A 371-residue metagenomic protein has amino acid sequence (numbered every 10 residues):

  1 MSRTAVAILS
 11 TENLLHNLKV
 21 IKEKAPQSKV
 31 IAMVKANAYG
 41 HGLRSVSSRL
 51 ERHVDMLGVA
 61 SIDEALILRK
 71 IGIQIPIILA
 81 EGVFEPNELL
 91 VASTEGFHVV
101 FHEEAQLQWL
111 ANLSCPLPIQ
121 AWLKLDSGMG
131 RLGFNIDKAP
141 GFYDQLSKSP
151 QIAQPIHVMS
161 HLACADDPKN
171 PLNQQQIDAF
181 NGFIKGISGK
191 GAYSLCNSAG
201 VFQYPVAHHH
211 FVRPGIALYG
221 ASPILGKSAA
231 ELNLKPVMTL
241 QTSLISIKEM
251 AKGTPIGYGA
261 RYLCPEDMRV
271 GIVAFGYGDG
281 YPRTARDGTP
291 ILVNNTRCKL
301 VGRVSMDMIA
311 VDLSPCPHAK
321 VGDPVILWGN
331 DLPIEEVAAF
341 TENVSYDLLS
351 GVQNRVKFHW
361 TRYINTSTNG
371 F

Functional and structural regions predicted by a protein language model:
S2-T11, L15, E64, V83-P86 (+2 more regions): Active-site anion/phosphate-binding pocket segments in diverse small-molecule metabolic enzymes
A5-L9, N13-H16, E23-S194, H208: Active-site-proximal beta-alpha core segment in soluble small-molecule metabolic enzymes
